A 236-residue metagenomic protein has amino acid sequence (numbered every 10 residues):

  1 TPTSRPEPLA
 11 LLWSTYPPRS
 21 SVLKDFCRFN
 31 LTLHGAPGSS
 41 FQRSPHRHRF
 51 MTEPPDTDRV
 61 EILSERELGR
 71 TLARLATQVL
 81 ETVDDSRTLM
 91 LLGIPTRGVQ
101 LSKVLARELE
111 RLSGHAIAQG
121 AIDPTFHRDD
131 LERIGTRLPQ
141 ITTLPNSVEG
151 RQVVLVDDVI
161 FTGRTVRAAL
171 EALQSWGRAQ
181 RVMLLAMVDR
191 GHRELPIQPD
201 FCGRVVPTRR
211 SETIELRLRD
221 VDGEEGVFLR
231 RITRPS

Functional and structural regions predicted by a protein language model:
P2-P6, Y16: Alpha-helix boundary/capping motif
R5-L9, P37: Intrinsic, low-complexity polybasic segments
Y16-P17, A179: Enriched - but not universal
D25-T32, G38-S236: PRPP-associated nucleotide enzymes
